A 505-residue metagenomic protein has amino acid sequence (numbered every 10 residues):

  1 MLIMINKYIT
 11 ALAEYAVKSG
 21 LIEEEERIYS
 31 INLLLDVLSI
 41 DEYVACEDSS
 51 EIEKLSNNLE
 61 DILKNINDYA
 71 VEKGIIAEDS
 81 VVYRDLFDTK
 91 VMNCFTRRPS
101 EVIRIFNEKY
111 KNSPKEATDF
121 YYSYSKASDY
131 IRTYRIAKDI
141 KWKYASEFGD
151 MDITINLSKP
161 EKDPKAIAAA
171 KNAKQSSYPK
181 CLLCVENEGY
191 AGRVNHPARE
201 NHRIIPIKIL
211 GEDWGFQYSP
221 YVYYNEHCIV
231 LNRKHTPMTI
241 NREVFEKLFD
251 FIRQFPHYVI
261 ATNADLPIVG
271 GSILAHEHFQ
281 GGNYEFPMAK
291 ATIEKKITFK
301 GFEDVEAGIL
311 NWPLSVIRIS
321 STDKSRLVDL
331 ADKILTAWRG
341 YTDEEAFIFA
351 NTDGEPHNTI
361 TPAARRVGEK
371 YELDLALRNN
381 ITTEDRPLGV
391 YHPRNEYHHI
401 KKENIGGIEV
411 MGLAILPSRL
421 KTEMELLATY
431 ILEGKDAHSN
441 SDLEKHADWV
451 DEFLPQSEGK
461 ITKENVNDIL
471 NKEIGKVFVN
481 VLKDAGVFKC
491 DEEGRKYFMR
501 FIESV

Functional and structural regions predicted by a protein language model:
L2-V230, K234-P237, N311-P313, L327-A331 (+2 more regions): Active-site microenvironments that recognize anionic phosphate/pyrophosphate groups
M151, F216, I260, E277-F279: Hydrophobic faces of well-ordered beta-strands that scaffold small-molecule active sites in alpha/beta enzyme cores
N201-R203, R233-I260: Helical scaffold of the NTase/Pol beta-like nucleotidyltransferase catalytic core
N225-N232, G270-F286, A376: Histidine-centered divalent-metal-coordination microenvironment in nucleic-acid enzymes
E243, I252-S272, G281-T342: Catalytic or ion-translocation cores adjacent to nucleophile or general acid/base/metal-coordination motifs in diverse
P267-A275, D353-T359: Beta-rich nucleic-acid/ligand-interaction surfaces
